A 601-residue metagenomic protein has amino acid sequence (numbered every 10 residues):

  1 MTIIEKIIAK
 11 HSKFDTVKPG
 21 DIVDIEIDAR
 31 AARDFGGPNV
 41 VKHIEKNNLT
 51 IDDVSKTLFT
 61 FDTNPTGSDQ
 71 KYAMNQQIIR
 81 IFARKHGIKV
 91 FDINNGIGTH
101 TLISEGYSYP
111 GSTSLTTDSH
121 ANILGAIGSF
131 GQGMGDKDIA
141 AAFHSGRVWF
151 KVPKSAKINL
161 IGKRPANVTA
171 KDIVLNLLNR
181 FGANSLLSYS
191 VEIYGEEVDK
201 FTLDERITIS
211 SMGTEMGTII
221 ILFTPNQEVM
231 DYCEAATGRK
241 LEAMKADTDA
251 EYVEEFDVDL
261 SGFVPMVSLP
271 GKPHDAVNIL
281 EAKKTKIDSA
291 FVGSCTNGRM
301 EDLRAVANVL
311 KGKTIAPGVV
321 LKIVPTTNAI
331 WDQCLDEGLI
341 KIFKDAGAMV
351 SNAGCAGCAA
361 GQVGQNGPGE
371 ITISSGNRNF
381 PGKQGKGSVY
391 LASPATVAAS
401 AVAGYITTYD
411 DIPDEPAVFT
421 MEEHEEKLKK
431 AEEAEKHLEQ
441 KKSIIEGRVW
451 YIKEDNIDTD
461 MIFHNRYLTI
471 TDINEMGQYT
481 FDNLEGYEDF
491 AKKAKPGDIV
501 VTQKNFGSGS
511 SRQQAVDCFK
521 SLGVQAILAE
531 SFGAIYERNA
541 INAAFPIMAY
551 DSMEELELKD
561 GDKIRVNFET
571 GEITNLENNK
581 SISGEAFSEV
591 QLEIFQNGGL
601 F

Functional and structural regions predicted by a protein language model:
M1-F601: Fe-S-dependent hydro-lyases/dehydratases of central metabolism
